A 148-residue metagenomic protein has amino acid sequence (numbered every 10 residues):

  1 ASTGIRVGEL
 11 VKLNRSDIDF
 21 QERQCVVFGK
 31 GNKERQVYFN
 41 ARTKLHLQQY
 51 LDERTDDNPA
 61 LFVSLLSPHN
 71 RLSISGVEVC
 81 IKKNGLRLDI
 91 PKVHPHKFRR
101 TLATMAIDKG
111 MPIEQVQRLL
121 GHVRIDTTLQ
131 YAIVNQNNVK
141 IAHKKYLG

Functional and structural regions predicted by a protein language model:
S2, R99-H122: C-terminal catalytic core of tyrosine-transesterase DNA break-rejoin enzymes
T3-G8, K12-Q49: Conserved tyrosine-mediated DNA breakage-rejoining catalytic core shared by Y-recombinases
R6, S16, P112, V123-D126: Short coil/turn motifs that cap or connect alpha-helices
R15, N40, K44, V77 (+2 more regions): ATP/adenylate-binding site constellation spanning eukaryotic-like Ser/Thr protein kinases, ABC-transporter
N40-I90: Active-site/catalytic core of tyrosine-dependent DNA strand-transfer enzymes
P95-H96, Y131: Catalytic tyrosine of NAD(P)H-dependent dehydrogenase/reductases that use a Tyr as the general acid/base
L120, I125-K145: Catalytic-site neighborhood detector that most strongly recognizes the C-terminal catalytic loop/helix of tyrosine
